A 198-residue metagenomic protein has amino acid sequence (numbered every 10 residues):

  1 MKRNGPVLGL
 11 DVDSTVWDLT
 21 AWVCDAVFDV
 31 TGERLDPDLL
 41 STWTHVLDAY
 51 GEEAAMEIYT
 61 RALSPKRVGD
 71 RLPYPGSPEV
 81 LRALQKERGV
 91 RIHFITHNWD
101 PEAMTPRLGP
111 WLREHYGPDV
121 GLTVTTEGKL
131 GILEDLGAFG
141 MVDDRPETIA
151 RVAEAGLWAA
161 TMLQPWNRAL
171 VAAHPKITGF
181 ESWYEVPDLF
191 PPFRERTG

Functional and structural regions predicted by a protein language model:
M1-E57: Active-site neighborhood of HAD-like aspartate-dependent phosphohydrolases
P6, V120-G121, F139: Conserved acidic residues
L39, H93-D100, G109, E114-G131: A short, structured active-site edge motif that brings together acidic residues
A49-S64, R88-I92: Short, basic/glycine-rich phosphate-binding loops at helix/coil junctions that contact nucleotide phosphates
V68-L72, S77-G109: Substrate-recognition element of Asp-dependent hydrolases with the DxDx(T/V) motif
G121-T126, P175-E185: Short acidic-hydrophobic, aromatic-tinged amphipathic segments that line or gate anion-handling sites
E127-A153: Conserved Lys-Pro-Asp/Glu-containing loop-to-beta segment of HAD-superfamily phosphomonoesterases, centered on
D144-E181: Acidic, Mg2+-coordinating phosphoryl-transfer loop and its flanking beta/alpha structural elements, shared across
